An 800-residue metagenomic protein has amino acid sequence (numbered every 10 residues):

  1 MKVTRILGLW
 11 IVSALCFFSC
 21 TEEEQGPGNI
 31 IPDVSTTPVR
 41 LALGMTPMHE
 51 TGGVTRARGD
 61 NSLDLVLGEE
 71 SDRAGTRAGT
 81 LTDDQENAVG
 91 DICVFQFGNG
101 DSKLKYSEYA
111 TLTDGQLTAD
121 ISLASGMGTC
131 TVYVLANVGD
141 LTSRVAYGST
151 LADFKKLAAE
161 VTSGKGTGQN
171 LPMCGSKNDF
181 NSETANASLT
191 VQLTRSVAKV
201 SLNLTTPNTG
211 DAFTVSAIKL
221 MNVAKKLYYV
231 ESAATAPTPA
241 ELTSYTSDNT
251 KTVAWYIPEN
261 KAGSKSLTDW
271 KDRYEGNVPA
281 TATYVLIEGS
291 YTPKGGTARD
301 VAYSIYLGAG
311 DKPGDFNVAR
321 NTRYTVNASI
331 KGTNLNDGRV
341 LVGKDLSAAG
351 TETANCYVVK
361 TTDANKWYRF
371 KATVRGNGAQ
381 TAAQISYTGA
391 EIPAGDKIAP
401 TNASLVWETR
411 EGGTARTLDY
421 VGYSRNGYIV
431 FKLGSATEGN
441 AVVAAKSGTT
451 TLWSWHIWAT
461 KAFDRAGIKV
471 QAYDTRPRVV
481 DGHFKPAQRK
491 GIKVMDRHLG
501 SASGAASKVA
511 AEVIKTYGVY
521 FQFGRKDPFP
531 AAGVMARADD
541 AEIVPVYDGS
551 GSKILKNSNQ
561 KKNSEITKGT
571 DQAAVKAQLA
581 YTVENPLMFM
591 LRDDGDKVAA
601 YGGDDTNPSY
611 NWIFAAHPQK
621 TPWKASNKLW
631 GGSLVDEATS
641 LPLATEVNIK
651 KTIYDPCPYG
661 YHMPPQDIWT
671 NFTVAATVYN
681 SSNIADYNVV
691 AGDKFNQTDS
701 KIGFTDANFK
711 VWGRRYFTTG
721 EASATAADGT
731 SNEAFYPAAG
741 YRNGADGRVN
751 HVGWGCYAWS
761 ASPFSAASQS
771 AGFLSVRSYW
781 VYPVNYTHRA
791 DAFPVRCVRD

Functional and structural regions predicted by a protein language model:
G8-C16: Bacterial N-terminal signal peptides
C16-M45, L202, N321, V326 (+2 more regions): Bacterial Sec-dependent N-terminal signal peptides
E24-G148, V513, Y520-N585, M590-G603: Solvent-exposed N-terminal domain segments of exported/luminal and surface proteins
A42, A152-S196, N203-P207, G310-S347: Extracellular beta-sheet/turn segments enriched in Thr/Pro/Gly and aliphatic residues
D64-Y147, S201-R320: Tryptophan-paired
R195-S196, T205-A212, T281-D311, V326-T333 (+1 more regions): Ser/Thr/Pro-rich, low-complexity mucin-like regions that serve as glycosylated stalks/linkers or repetitive adhesive
S290, T333, G338, D345-K651 (+3 more regions): Short, compositionally biased
S501, K597-D800: C-terminal, surface-exposed recognition/capping segments
